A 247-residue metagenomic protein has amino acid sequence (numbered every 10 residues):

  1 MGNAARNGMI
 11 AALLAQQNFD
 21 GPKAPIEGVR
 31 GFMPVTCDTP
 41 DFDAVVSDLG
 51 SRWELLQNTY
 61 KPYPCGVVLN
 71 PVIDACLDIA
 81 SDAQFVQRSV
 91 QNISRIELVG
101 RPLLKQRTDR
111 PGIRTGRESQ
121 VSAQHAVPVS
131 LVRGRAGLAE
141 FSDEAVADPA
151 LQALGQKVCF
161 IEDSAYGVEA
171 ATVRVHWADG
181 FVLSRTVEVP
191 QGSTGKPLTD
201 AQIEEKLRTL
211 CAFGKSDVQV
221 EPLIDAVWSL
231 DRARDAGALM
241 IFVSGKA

Functional and structural regions predicted by a protein language model:
M1-R6, L13-A247: Terminal-appendage/accessory-domain detector
